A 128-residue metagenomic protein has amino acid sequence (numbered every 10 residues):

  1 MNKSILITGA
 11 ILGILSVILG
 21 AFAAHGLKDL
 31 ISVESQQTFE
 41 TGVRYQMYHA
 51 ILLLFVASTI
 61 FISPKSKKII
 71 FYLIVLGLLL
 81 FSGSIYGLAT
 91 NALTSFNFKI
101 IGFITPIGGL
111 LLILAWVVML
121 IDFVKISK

Functional and structural regions predicted by a protein language model:
M1-K128: Polytopic transmembrane helical bundles with strong interfacial aromatic enrichment
